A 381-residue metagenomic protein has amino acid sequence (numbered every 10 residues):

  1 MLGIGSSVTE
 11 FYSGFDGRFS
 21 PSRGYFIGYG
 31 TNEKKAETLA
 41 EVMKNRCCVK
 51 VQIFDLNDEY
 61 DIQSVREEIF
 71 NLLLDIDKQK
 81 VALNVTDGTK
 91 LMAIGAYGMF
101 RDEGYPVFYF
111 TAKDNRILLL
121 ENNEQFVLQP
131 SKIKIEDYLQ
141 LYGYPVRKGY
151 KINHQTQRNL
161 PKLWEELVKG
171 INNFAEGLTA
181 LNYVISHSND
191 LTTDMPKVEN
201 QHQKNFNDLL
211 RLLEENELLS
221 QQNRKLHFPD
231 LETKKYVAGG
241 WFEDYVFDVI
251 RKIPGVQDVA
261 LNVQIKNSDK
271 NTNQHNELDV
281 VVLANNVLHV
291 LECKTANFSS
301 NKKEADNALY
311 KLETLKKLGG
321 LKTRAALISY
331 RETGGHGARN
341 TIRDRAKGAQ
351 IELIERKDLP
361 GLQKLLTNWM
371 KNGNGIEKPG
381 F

Functional and structural regions predicted by a protein language model:
M1-T38, V42: N-terminal beta-strand-loop-alpha-helix module at the start of alpha/beta ligand-binding or catalytic domains
G3, Q52-S64, K294, Y330 (+1 more regions): Short beta->alpha junction loops
G14-D16, K35-R46, A96, G337-A349: Short, aromatic/basic amphipathic alpha-helical patches
Y29-N32, Y60-D61, V85-A93, Y330-A338: Acidic, metal-coordinating catalytic cores used for nucleic-acid/nucleotide bond scission and strand-transfer chemistry
L72-V81, A284: Glycine-rich phosphate-binding loop signature in dinucleotide/nucleotide-binding domains
V81-A82, D102-E121: Short, acidic/small-residue loops that bind anionic groups at enzyme active sites
K90-G104, I342-R343: Short Gly/Thr/Asp-enriched flexible loops that form oxyanion-binding sites at enzyme active sites
Y138-F381: Intrinsically disordered, low-complexity Ser/Thr/Pro/Gly-rich regulatory segments
